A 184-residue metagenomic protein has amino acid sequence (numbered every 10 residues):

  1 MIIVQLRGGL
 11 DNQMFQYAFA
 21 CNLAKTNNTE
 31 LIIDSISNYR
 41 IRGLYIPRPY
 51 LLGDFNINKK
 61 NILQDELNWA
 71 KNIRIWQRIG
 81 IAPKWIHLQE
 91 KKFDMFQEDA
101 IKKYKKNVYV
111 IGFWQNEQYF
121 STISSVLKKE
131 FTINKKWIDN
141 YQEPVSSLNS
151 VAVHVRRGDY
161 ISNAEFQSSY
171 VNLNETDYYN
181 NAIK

Functional and structural regions predicted by a protein language model:
M1-G43: N-terminal pre-catalytic "stem/leader" segment of glycosyltransferase-like enzymes
L44-I183: Secretory-pathway luminal glycosyltransferase catalytic domains
